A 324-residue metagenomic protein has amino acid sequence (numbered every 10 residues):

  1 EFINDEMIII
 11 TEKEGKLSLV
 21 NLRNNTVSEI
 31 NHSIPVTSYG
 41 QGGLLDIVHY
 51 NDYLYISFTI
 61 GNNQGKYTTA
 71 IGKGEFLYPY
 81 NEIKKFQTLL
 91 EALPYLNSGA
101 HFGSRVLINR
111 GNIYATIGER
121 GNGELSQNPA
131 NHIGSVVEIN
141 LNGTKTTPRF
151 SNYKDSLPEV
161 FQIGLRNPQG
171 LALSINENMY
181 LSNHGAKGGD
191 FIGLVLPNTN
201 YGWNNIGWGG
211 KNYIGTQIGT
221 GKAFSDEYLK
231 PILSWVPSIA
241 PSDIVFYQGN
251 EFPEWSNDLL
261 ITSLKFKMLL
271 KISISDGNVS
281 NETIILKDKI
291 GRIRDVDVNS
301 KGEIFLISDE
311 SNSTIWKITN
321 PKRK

Functional and structural regions predicted by a protein language model:
E1-G123, G170-G185, P237-S275, N299-N320: Acidic, Gly/Ser/Thr-rich repeat motifs that build Ca2+-stabilized beta-propeller blades
F2, I163, K287, V298: Conserved strand-loop elements at the edges of beta-sheets that form or border functional pockets
I30, L89, F161, I285-L286: Hydrophobic residues at beta-strand termini and immediately following loops that shape nucleotide-binding pockets
G42-L44, E119-T283, G291, K301 (+2 more regions): Beta-propeller domain segments
I293-D295: Repeated scaffold domains used in trafficking and secretory/extracellular systems, primarily beta-propellers
